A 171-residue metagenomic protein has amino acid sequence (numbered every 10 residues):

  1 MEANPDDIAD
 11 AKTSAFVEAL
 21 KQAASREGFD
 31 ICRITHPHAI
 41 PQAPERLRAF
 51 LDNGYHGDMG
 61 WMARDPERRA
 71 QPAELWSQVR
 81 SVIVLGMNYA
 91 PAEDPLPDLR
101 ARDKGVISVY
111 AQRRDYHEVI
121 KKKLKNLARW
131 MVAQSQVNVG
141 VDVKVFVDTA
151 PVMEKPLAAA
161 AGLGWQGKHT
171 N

Functional and structural regions predicted by a protein language model:
M1-N171: Auxiliary alpha/beta "docking" domains used to position bulky ligands
